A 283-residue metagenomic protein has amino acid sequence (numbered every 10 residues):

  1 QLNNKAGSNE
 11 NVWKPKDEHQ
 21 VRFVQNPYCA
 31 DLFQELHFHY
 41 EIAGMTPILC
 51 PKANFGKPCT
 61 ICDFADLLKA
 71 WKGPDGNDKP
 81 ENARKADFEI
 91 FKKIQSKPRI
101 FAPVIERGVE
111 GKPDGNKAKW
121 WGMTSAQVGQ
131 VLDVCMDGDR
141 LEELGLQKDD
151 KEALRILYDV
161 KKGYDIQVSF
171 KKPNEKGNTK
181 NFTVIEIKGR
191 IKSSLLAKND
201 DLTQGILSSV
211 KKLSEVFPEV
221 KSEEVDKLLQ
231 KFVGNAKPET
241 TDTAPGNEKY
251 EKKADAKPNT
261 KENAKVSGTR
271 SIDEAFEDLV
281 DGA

Functional and structural regions predicted by a protein language model:
Q1-K5, N247-Y250, S267-A283: Extended acidic low-complexity intrinsically disordered regions
Q1-L157, E219, E223: OB-fold ssDNA-binding interfaces and closely related basic DNA-contact patches used across DNA replication/repair
N9, T46, D75-D78, T179 (+4 more regions): Compositionally biased, intrinsically disordered low-complexity regions
C59, G163, F276: A residue-level signal for conserved active-site and pocket-lining positions in enzyme catalytic cores
G108-D255: Compact mixed alphabeta submodule
D255-S271: Intrinsically disordered, low-complexity regulatory segments in eukaryotic proteins
